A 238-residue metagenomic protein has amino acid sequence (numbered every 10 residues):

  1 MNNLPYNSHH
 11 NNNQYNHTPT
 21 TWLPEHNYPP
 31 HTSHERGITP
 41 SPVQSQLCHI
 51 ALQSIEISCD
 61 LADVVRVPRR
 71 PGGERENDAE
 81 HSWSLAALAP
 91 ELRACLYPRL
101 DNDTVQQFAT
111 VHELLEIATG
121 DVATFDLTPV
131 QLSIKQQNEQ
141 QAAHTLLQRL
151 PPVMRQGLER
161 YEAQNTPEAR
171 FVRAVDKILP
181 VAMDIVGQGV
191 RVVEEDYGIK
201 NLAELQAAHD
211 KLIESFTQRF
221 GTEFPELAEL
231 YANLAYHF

Functional and structural regions predicted by a protein language model:
N2-F238: Alpha-helical, largely C-terminal catalytic domains that coordinate divalent metal ions via clustered Asp/Glu/His
